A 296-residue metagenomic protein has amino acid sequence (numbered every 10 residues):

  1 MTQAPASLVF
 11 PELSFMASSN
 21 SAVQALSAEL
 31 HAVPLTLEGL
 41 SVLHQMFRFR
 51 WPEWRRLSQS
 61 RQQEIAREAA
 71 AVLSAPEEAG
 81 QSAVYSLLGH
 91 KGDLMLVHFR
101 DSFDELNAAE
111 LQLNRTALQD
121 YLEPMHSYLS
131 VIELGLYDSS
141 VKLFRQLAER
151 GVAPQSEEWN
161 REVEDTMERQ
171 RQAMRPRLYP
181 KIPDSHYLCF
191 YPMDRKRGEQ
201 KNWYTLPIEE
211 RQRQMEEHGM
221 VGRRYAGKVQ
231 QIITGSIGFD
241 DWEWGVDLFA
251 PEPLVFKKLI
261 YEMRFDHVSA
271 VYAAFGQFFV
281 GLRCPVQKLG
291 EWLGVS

Functional and structural regions predicted by a protein language model:
L8-S86: An N-terminus-focused feature that recognizes amino-terminal "leader" regions
Q45, L88-S102, C189-M193, F239-M263: Short, well-ordered beta-strand segments in beta-rich or mixed alpha/beta enzyme and ligand-binding folds
R50, P76, V84-P183, P251 (+1 more regions): Hydrophobic, ordered structural segments
W54-L57, F103-A108, Q200-N202, P253-K258: Short, conserved charged micro-motifs
Q59-E78, N114, L206-K228, R264-D266: Short amphipathic alpha-helical segments
L73-G92, Q119-L134, H218-E243, L259 (+1 more regions): Short, glycine- and small/hydrophobic-rich beta-strand elements in well-ordered beta-sheets
A153-I232: Surface-exposed interaction/gating patches
D247-S296: C-terminal structured interaction module
